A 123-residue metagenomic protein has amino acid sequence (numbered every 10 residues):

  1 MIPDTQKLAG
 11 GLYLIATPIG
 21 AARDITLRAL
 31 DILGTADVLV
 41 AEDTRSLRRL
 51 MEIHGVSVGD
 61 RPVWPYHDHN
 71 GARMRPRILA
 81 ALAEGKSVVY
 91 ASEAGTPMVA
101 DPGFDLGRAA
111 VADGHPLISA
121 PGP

Functional and structural regions predicted by a protein language model:
M1-D68: Glycine-rich, flexible N-terminal cofactor/catalytic loop recognition
I2-Q6, R75-E84: Short amphipathic alpha-helix with an adjacent loop that forms part of the alpha/beta core around
D24, H69-P76, D101, A120-P121: Residues at secondary-structure transition points
R28-L30, I53-V56, I78-A80, P102-G107: Short, glycine/charged-enriched secondary-structure capping and boundary segments
E42-R45, H69-N70, A94, P121-P123: Short beta->alpha linker loops
M51-E52, H67-A81: Short, structured surface patches at the beginning of a domain
A83-P123: Short glycine-cluster motifs
